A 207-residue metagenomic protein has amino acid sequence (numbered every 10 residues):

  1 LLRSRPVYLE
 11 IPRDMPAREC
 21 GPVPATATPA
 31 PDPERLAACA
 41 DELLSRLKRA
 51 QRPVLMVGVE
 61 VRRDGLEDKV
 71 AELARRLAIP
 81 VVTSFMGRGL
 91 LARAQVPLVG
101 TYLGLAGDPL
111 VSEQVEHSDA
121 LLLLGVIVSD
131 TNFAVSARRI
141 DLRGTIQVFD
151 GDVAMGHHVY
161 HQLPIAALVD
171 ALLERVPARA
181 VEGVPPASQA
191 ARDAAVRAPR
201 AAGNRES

Functional and structural regions predicted by a protein language model:
L1, E10-V96, Q189-S207: Cofactor-pocket helix-loop regions in the catalytic cores of large enzyme subunits
L1-P24, R46, V111-G144, R175-E182: Structural signature of the thiamine diphosphate
V7-E10, V23-P24, I140-S207: Phosphate/pyrophosphate-binding active-site segments
P12-E19, Q51-R63, V111-D119, D150-L163: Charged, low-complexity, helix/coiled-coil-prone segments
P16-R18, P22, D68, L98 (+4 more regions): A broad, structure-centric signal for solvent-exposed, well-ordered loop/edge residues that line or flank functional
T28-E34, V96-A106, G156-D170: Short beta-strand elements at the ligand-binding edges of bilobed clamshell
A38-E42, L110, L168-A171: Well-ordered alpha-helical segments embedded in enzymatic catalytic cores
V59-I146: Glycine-rich, anion-gripping cofactor-binding loops and their flanking helix/strand elements in enzyme active sites
